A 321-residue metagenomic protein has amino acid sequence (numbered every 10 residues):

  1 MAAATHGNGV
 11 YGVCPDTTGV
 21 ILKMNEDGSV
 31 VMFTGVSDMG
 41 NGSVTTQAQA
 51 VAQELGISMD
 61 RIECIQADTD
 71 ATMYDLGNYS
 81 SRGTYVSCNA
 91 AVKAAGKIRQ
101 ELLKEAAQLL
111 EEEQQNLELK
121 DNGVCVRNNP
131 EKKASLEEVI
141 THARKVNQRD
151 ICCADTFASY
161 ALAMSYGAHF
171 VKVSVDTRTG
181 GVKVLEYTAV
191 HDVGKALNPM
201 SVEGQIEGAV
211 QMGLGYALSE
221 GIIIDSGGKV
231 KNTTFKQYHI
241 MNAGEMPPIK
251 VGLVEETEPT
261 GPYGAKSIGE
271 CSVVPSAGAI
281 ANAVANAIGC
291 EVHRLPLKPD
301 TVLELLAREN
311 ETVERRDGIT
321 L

Functional and structural regions predicted by a protein language model:
M1-K23: Accessory "access/gating" subregions that flank catalytic or transport cores
A4, Q49-L321: C-terminal catalytic domains of large/alpha subunits in multi-subunit enzymes
V20, V30, I249: A broad, low-specificity signal marking well-ordered, structured residues that form hydrophobic/aromatic
S29-T34, V184-E186: Short, aliphatic-rich beta-strand segments
S37: Gly/Ser-rich, acidic/histidine-flanked active-site/gating loops
V44-T45: Conserved strand-to-helix beginnings and helix N-cap segments that scaffold or border functional pockets
